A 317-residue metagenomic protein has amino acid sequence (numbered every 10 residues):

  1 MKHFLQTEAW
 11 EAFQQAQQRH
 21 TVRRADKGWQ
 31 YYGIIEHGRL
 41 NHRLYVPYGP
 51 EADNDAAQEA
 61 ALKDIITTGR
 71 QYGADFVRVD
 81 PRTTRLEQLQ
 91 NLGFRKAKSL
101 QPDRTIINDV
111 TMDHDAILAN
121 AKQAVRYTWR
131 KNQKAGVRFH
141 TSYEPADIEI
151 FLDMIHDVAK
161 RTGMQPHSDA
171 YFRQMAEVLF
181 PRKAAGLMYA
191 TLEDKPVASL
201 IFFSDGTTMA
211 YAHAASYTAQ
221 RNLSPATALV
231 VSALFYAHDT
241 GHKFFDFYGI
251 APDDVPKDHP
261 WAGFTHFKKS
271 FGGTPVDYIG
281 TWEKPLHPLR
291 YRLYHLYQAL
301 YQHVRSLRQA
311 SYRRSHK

Functional and structural regions predicted by a protein language model:
M1-N41, P81-Q101, I107-N222: A conserved beta-strand-loop-helix scaffold within acyl/acetyltransferase catalytic domains
K2-A16, T21, G38, L92-D115 (+1 more regions): Active-site/acyl-donor-binding loops of N-acyltransferases
L44-D53, A219: Short, basic, glycine/proline-bearing loop/turn elements
L44-V46, V77, F245: Hydrophobic faces of well-ordered beta-strands that scaffold small-molecule active sites in alpha/beta enzyme cores
P47-G49, D80, A212, Y248: A cross-family glycoside hydrolase active-site/sugar-binding cleft signature
E51-N91, Q101: A gly/proline- and charged-residue-enriched helix-loop-helix capping module
A60-T68, M175-E177, P181-H287: Aromatic (often tryptophan-rich) hydrophobic motifs at membrane interfaces
